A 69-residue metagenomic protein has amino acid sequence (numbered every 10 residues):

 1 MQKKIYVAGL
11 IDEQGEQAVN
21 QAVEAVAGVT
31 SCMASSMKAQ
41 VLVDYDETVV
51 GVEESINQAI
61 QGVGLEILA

Functional and structural regions predicted by a protein language model:
M1-G9: Short glycine-/aliphatic-rich beta-strand segments at the starts of folded cytosolic domains
D12-A18: Conserved redox-active cysteine motifs that mediate thiol-disulfide chemistry, especially di-cysteine Cys-X(1-2)-Cys
V19-V23, E53-G62: Short amphipathic alpha-helices in soluble, non-transmembrane regions that often serve as interface/regulatory elements
N20-S35: Short acidic amphipathic segments
A39-D44: A generic structural motif
D46-V50: Helix N-cap motif at beta-to-alpha junctions
G62-A69: Conserved short beta-strand edge segments in small beta-sheet-based binding/regulatory domains
